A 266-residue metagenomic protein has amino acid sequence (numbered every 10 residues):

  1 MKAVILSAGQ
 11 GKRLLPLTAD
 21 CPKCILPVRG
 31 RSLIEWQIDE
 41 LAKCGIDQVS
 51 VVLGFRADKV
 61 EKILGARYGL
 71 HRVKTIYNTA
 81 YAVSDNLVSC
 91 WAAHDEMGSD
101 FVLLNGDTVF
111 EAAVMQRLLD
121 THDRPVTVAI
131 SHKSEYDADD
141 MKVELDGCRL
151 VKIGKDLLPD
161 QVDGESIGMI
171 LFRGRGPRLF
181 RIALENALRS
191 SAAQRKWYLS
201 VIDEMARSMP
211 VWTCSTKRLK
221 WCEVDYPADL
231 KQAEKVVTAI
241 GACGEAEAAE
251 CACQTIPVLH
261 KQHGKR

Functional and structural regions predicted by a protein language model:
M1-A19, I256: N-terminal nucleotide-binding beta1-loop-alpha1 segment
M1-A3, E165-R266: Conserved alpha/beta core of the MobA/IspD/sugar-nucleotide pyrophosphorylase nucleotidyltransferase superfamily
K2-I5, R31-D100, S190, I256-K261: Conserved N-terminal catalytic core of the sugar/cofactor nucleotidyltransferase
D20-E35: Short catalytic helix/loop segments, enriched in acidic residues and glycine and frequently bearing histidine
C24, R72-K74, R149, P210-W212: Conserved beta-strand segments of alpha/beta enzyme cores
R29, F55, Y81, W197 (+1 more regions): Short beta->alpha linker loops
E61, Y68-M141, L145, Q254: Conserved beta-loop-beta/alpha segment of the NTase-like Rossmann-fold superfamily that binds/positions NTPs
E111-R189: Conserved core of the sugar-phosphate nucleotidyltransferase
